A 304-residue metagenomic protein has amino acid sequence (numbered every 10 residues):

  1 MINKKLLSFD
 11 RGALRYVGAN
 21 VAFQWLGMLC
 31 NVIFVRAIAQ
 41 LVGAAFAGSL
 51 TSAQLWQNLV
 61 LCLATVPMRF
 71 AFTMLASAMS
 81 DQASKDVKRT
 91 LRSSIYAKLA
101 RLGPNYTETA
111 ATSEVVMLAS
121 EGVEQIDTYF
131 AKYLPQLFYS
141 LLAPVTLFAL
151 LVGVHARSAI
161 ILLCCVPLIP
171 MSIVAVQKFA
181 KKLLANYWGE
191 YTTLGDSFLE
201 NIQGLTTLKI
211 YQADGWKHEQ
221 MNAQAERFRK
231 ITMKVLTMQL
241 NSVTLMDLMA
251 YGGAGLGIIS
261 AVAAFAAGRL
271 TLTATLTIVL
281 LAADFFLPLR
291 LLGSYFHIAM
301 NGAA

Functional and structural regions predicted by a protein language model:
M1-V17, E114-V115, A119, R227: A short amphipathic helical element positioned immediately N-terminal to and/or at the very start of a transmembrane
L14-F72, V152-R157, L272: Transmembrane helix-loop-helix hairpins at lipid-water interfaces of multipass membrane proteins, especially the type-1
Y16-V21, N58-C62, A110, T128-Y129 (+1 more regions): Hydrophobic alpha-helix/TM-entry signal in multi-pass membrane transporters
A22, L26, C30, F34 (+3 more regions): Hydrophobic alpha-helical transmembrane segments of ABC transporter permease domains
N31-A39, T65-E108, T112, V116 (+8 more regions): Juxtamembrane helix-loop junctions of ABC transporter transmembrane domains
L63, I160-V176, T275-P288: Small-residue-enriched core segments of transmembrane alpha-helices in multipass membrane transport and channel
E108-M117, N186-L236: Loop segments that connect adjacent transmembrane helices in multi-pass transporters
A213, F285-A304: Cytosolic ends of transmembrane helices, especially the final helix of ABC transmembrane type-1 domains
